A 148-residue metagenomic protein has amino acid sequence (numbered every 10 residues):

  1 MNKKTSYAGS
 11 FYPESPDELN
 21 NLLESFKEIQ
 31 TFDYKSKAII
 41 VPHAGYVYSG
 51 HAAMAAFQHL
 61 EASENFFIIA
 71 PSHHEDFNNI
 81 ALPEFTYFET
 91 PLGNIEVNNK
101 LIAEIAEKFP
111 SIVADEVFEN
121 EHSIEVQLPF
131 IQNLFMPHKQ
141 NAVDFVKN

Functional and structural regions predicted by a protein language model:
N2-N148: Active-site histidine-anchored catalytic micro-motif
